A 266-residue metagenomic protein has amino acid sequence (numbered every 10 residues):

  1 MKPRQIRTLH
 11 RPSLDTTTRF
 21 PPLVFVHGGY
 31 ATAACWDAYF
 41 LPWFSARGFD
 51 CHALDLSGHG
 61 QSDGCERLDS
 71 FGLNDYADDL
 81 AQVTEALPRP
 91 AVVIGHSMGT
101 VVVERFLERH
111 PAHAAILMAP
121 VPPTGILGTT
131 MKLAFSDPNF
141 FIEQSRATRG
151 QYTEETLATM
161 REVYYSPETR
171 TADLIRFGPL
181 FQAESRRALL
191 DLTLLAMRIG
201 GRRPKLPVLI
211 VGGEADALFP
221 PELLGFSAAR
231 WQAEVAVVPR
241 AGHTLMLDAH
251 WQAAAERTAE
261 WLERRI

Functional and structural regions predicted by a protein language model:
G28-T32, S97, E214: Active-site glycine-rich loops that stabilize anionic/oxyanionic intermediates across multiple enzyme folds
G29-L41: The serine-hydrolase catalytic nucleophile loop
W43-C65: Conserved alpha/beta-hydrolase
D75-A91: Conserved acidic catalytic loop of the alpha/beta-hydrolase fold
P111-A147, A188-L192: Flexible "cap/lid" loop of the alpha/beta hydrolase fold
P204, I210-G212: Short beta-strand/loop motif that positions the catalytic acidic residue of the alpha/beta-hydrolase fold
A217-L223: Conserved alpha/beta-hydrolase "acid-adjacent" motif
E234-I266: Catalytic active-site module of serine/aspartate enzymes centered on a nucleophile-bearing elbow/loop
